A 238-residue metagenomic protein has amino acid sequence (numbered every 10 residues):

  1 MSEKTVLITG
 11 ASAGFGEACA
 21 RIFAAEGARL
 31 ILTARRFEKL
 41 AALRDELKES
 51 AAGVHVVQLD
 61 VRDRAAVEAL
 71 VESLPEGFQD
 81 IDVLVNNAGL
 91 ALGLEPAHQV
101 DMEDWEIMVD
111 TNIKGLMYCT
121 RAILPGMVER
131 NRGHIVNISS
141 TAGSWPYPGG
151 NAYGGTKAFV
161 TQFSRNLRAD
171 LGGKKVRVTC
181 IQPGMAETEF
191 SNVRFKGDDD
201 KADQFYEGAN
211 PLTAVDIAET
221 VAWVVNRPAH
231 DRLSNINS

Functional and structural regions predicted by a protein language model:
S12-A13: Conserved glycine-rich cofactor-binding loop
E26-L43: Conserved glycine-rich Rossmann-like NAD(P)H-binding loop of the short-chain dehydrogenase/reductase
F37-E38, L59-A69, M102: The beta1-alpha1 cofactor-binding region of Rossmann-like NAD(H)/NADP(H)-dependent oxidoreductases
E95-A97, D101-E106: Substrate-binding pocket helix/loop in short-chain dehydrogenase/reductase
T120, T156: Active-site helix of classical SDR
S140: Residue(s) in the substrate-gating loop at a strand-loop-helix junction that position the organic substrate next
C180-G184, D199-S238: C-terminal helical subdomain
